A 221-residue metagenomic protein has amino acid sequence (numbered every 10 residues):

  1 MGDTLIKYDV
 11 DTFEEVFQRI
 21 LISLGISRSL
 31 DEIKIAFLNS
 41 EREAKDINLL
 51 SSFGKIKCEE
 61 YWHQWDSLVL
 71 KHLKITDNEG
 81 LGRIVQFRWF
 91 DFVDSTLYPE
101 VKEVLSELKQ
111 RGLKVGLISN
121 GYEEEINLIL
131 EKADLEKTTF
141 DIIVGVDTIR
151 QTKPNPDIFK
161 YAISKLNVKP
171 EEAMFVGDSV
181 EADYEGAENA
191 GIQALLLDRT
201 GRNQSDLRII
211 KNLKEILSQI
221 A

Functional and structural regions predicted by a protein language model:
M1-P99, Q110-R111: N-terminal helical cap/lid subdomain that shapes the substrate entry/recognition surface in HAD-like hydrolases
K7-Y8, I22, I26, D31 (+4 more regions): Asp-based, Mg2+/Mn2+-dependent phosphohydrolase catalytic module
